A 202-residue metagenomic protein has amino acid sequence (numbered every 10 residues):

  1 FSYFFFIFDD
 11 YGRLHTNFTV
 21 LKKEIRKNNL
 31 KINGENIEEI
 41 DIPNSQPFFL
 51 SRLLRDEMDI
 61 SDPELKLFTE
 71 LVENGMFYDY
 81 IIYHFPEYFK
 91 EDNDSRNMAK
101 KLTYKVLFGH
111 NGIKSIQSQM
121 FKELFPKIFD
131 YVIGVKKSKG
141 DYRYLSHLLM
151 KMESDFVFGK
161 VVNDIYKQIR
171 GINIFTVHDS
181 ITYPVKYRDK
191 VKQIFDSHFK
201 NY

Functional and structural regions predicted by a protein language model:
F1-L21: Extended, Lys/Arg-enriched charged tracts that mediate electrostatic binding to polyanionic substrates
T19-R143: Helical catalytic core of nucleic-acid polymerases
D41-I42, T103, I172-V185: Catalytic palm active-site di-aspartate
N93-D94, K186-K190: Short, basic interhelical loop/turn and adjoining N-cap of the next helix at nucleic-acid- or acidic-partner-contacting
D141-G159: Adenine-nucleotide phosphate-binding core of ATP-dependent small-molecule kinases
D155-V177: Active-site palm subdomain of RNA-directed nucleic acid polymerases
R188-Y202: Polymerase palm active-site segment centered on the conserved acidic dipeptide of motif C
